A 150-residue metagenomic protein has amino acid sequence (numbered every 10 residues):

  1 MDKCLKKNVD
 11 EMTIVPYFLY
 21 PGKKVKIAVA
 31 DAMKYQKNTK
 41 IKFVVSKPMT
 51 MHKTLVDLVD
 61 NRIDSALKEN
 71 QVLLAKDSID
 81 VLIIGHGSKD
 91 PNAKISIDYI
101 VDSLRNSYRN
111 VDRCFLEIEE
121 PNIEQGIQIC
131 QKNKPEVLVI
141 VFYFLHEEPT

Functional and structural regions predicted by a protein language model:
M1-T150: Extended amphipathic ligand-handling, pore-lining, and cofactor/metal-binding catalytic surfaces
